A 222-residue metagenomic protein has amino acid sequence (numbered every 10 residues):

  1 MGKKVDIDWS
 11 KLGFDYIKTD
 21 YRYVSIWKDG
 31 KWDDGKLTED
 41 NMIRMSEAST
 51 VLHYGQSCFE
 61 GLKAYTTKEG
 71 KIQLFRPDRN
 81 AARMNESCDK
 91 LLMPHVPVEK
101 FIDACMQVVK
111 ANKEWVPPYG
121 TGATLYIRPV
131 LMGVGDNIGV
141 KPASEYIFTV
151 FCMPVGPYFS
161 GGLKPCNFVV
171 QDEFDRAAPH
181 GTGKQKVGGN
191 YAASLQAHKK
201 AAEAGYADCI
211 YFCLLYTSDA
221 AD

Functional and structural regions predicted by a protein language model:
M1-C209: Conserved alpha/beta cores of soluble small-molecule-handling proteins
C213: Glycine-rich anion/phosphate-binding loop at the beta-strand->alpha-helix junction
Y216-D222: Conserved small/polar residues in nucleotide/adenosyl-binding loops
